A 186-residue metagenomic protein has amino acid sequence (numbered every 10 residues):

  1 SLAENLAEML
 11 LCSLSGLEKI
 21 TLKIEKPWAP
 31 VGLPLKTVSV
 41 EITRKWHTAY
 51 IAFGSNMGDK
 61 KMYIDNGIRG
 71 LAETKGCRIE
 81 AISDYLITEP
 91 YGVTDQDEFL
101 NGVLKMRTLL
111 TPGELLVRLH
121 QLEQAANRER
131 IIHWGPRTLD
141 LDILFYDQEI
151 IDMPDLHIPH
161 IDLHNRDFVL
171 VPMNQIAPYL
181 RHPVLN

Functional and structural regions predicted by a protein language model:
S1-A49: N-terminal, polar/charged subdomain of small-to-medium soluble alpha/beta proteins
L6, L10-L11, L71-A72, L119: Hydrophobic C-terminal alpha-helix "anchor/cap" residues
L6, N56, I82, P172: Residue-level signal for inorganic ion chemistry
E18, K36-V38, K75-A81, E98-G102 (+2 more regions): A generic structural signal for short beta-strands and their flanking turns/coil linkers
K23-P27, Y85-I87, L144-Y146: Short loop/turn motifs enriched for small/polar and acidic residues
W46, Y91-F99, L110, L116 (+1 more regions): Flexible, gly/pro- and Lys/Arg-enriched active-site loops
W46-C77, S83-I87: N-terminal beta1-alpha1 ligand-phosphate binding loop
A81-R107: Short, charge-patterned binding micro-sites
